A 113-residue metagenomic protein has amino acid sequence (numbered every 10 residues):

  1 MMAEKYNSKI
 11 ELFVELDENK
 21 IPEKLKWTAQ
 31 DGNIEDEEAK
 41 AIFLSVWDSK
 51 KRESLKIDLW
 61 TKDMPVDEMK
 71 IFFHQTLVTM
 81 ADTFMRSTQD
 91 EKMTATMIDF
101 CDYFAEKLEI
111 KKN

Functional and structural regions predicted by a protein language model:
M2-F13: Structured beta-strand/loop patches that form or line metal/cofactor-binding pockets in enzymes
K5, E23-Q89: Active-site- and interface-proximal helix/loop "cap" or "latch" segments in soluble metabolic and energy-transducing
D82-N113: C-terminal charged interaction modules
